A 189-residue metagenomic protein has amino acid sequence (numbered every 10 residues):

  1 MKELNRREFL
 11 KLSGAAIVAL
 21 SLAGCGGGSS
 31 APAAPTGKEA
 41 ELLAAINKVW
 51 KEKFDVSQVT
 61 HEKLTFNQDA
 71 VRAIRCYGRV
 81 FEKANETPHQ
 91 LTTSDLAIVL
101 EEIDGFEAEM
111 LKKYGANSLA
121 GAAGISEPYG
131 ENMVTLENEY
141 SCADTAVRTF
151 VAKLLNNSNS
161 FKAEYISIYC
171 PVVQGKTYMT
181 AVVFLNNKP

Functional and structural regions predicted by a protein language model:
M1-L20: N-terminal secretory signal peptides and thylakoid transit peptides that target proteins across membranes
N5, S21, A70, Y77 (+1 more regions): Generic detector of short, well-ordered, non-transmembrane alpha-helical segments enriched in hydrophobic residues
F9, L42, I46, W50 (+2 more regions): Hydrophobic beta-strand residues in large extracellular and virion-surface proteins
P32-F106: Short, well-ordered surface patches within globular domains
A97-P189: A well-ordered secondary-structure block
